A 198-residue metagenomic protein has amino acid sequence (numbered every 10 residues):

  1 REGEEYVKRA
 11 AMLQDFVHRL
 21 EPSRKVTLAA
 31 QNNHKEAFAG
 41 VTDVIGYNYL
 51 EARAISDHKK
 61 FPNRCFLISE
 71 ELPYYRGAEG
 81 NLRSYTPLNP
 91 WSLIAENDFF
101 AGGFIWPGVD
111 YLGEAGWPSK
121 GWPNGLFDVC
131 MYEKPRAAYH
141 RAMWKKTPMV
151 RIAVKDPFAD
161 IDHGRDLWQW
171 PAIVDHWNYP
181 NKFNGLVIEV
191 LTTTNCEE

Functional and structural regions predicted by a protein language model:
R1-E4, N32-K35: Active-site groove signature of glycoside hydrolases
A10-L20, V26-A29, A37-T42, R53-E198: Substrate-binding clefts and catalytic carboxylate motifs of secreted carbohydrate-active enzymes
D43-Y47: Structural signature of the urease/amidohydrolase superfamily beta/alpha-barrel
L50: Active-site-proximal loop/helix segments of hydrolase catalytic cores
